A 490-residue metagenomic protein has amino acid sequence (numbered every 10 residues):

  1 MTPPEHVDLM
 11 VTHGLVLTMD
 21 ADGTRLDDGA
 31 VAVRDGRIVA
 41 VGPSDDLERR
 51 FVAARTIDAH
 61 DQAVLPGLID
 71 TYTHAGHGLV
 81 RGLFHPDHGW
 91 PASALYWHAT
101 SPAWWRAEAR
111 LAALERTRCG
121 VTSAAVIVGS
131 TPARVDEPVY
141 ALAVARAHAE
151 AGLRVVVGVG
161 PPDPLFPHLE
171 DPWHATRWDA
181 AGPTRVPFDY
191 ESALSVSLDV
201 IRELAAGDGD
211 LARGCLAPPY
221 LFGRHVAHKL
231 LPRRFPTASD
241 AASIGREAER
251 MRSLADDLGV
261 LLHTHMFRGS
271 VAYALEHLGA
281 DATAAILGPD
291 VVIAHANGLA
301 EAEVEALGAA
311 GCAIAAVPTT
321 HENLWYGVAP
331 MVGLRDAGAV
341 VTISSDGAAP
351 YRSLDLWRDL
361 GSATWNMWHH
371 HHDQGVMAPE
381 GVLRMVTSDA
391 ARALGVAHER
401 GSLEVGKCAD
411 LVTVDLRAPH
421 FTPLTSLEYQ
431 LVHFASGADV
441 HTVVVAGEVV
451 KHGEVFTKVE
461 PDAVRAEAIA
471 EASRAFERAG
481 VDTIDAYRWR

Functional and structural regions predicted by a protein language model:
M1-G29, R34-V39, S44, R49-R50 (+1 more regions): Active-site microenvironment of metallo-dependent hydrolases
P3-H13, E48-A92, R110, T117-R118 (+1 more regions): Replace "His-x-His-based motif
G14, V31, G36, D61 (+14 more regions): Divalent metal-coordination and catalytic microenvironments
V64, T71, P102, A109 (+1 more regions): Cysteine/selenocysteine-centered motifs that mediate thiol-based redox chemistry or coordinate metal-sulfur cofactors
R81-L83, P167-E170, F222-H228, S270-A280 (+4 more regions): Histidine/acidic-residue-rich catalytic or RNA/ligand-binding cores of hydrolases and nuclease-related proteins
G82-R154, S195-G207, I469-E471: Alpha-helical scaffold segments that flank or form the walls of functional sites
V139-V291, A296: Metal-coordinating catalytic core of metallo-dependent amide/deamination hydrolases
A282-I286, D290, V332-A418, F434-S436: His/Asp/Glu-enriched, well-ordered alpha-helical/loop segment that forms or immediately abuts the divalent-metal
